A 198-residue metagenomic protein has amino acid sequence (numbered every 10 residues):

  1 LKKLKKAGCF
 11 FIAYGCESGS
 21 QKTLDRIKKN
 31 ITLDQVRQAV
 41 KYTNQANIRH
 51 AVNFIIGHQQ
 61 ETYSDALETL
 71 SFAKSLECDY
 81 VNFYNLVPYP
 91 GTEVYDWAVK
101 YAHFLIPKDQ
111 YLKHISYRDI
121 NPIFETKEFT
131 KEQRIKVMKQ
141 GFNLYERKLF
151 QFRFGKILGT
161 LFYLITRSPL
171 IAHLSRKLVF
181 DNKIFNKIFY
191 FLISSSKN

Functional and structural regions predicted by a protein language model:
L1-I157: A structural motif corresponding to the C-terminal lobe/cap of the Radical SAM core domain
M138-N198: Membrane-proximal basic amphipathic "stem/tether" segments
